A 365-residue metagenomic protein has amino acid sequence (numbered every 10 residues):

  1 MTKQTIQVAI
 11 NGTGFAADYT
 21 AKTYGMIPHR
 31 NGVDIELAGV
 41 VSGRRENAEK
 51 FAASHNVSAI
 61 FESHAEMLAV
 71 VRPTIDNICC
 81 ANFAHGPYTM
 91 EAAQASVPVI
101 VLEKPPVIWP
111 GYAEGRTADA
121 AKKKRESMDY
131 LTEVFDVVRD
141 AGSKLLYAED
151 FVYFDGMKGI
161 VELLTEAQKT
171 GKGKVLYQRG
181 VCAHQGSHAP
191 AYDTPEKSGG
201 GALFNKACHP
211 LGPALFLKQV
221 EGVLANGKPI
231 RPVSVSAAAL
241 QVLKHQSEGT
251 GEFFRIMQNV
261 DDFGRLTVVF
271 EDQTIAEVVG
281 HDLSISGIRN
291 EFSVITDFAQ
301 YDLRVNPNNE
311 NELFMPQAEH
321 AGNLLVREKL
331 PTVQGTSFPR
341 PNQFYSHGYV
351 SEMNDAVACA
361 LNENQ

Functional and structural regions predicted by a protein language model:
M1-H55: N-terminal Rossmann-like dinucleotide-binding module
M1-T5, R30, I75-N77, D140-K144 (+2 more regions): C-terminal helix-rich "cap/oligomerization" subdomain common to oxidoreductases
A59-S63: Short acidic-hydrophobic, aromatic-tinged amphipathic segments that line or gate anion-handling sites
A69-P87, V101: Rossmann-like NAD(P)-binding element
G86-E149: Beta-strand-loop-alpha-helix segment that lines the small-molecule cofactor/substrate pocket of alpha/beta enzymes
A141, A148, D155-A189: Rossmann-like NAD(P)H-binding beta-loop-alpha module
S187-G287: Rossmann-like dinucleotide-binding domain that binds NAD(P)(H)
S247-E252, M257, S293-Q365: C-terminal glycine/acidic-rich active-site capping loop/insertion
